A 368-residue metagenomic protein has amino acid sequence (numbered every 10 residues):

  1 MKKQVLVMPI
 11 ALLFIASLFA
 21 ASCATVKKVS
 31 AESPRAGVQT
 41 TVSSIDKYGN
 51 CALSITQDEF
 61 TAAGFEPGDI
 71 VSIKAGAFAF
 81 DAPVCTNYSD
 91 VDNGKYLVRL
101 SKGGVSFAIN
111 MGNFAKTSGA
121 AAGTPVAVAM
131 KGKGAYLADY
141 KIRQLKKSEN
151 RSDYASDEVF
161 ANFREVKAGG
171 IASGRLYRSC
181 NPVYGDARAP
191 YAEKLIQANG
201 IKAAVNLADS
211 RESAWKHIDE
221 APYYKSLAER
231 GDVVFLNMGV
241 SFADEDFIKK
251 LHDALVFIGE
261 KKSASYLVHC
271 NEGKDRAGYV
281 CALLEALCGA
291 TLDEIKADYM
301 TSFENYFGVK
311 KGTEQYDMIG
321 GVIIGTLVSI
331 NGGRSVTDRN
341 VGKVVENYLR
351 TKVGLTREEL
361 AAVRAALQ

Functional and structural regions predicted by a protein language model:
M1-I10: Bacterial N-terminal signal peptides that target proteins for export
L6, S101-K102, A155: Compositionally biased, intrinsically disordered low-complexity segments enriched in polar/proline residues
F19-S22: C-terminal motif of bacterial Sec signal peptides marking the signal peptidase cleavage site
T25, M111-N113, G119-L267, Y279-Q368: Cys-dependent protein tyrosine phosphatase-like superfamily
K27-I109, A115-K131: Long, compositionally biased stretches
E272, R276-A277: Ser/Thr-glycine-rich phosphate-binding loops at phosphate-binding pockets of nucleotides, nucleotide cofactors
